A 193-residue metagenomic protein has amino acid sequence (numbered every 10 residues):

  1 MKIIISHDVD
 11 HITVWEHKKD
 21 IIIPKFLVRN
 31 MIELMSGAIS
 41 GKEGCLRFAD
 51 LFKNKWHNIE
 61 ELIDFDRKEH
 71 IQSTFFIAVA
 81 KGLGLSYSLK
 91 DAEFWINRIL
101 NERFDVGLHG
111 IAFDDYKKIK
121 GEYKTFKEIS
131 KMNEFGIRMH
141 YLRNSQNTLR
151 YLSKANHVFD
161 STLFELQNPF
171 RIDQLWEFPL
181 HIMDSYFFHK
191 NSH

Functional and structural regions predicted by a protein language model:
M1-Y186, H193: Catalytic alpha-helical scaffold of carbohydrate-active enzymes acting on polysaccharides/glycoconjugates
